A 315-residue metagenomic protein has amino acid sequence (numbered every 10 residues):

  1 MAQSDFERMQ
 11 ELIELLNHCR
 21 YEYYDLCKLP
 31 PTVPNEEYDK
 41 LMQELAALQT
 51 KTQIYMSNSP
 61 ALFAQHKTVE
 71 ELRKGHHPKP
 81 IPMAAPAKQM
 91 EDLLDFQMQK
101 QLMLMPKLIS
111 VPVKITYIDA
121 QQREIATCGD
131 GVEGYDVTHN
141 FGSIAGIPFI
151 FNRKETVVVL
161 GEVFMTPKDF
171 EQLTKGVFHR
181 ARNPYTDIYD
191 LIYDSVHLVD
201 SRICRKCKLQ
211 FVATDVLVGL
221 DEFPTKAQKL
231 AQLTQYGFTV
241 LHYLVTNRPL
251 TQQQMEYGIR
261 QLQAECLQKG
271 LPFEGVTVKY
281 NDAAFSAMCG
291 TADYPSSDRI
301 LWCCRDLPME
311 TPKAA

Functional and structural regions predicted by a protein language model:
A2-F149, P224, Q253, F273-E274 (+1 more regions): Phosphate/adenylate-binding "loop-and-lid" substructures adjacent to NTP/NAD/dNTP-binding pockets in NTP-dependent
L26, V69-L72, Q101-M103, V132 (+7 more regions): Short, flexible coil/linker segments at or flanking structured domains
K88, P167-A315: Long, charge-dense accessory insertions within large macromolecular proteins
K100-L102, V111-V113, E155-V163, C207-L209: Generic beta-strand structural signal
G131-D136, V157, V163, D221 (+1 more regions): Compositionally biased, intrinsically disordered low-complexity regions
I144-F151, L233-G237: Internal alpha/beta scaffold segment
I147-F170: Flexible glycine-rich surface loops and low-complexity tracts that mediate binding to linear polymers
